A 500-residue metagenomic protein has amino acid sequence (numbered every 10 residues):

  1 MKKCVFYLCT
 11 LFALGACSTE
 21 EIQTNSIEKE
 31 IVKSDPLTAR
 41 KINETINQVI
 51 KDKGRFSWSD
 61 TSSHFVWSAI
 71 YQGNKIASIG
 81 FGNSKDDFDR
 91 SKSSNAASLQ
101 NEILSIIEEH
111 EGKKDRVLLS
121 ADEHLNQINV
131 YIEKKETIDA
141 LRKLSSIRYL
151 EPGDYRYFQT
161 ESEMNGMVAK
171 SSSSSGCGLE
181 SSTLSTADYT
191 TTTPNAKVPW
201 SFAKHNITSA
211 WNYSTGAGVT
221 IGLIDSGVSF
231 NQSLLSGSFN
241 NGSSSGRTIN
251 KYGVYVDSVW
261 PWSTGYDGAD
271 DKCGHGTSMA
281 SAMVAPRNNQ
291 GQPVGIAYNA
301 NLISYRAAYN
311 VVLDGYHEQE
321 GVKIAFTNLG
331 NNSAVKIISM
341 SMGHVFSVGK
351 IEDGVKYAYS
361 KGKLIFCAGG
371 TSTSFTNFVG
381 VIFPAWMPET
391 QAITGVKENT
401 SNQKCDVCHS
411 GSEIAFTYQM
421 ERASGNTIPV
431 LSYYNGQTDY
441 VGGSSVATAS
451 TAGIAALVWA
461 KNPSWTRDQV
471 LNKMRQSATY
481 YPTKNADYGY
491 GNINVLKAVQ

Functional and structural regions predicted by a protein language model:
M1-Q48: Bacterial Sec-dependent N-terminal signal peptides
S91-G112: Short amphipathic alpha-helix segments
G112-A196: Autoinhibitory propeptides
D154-Y157, S226-F230, A308-V311, G343-S347 (+5 more regions): Solvent-exposed loop/turn segments at secondary-structure junctions within structured extracellular/periplasmic domains
E180-I303, A308-H317, G321-I324, N328-I337 (+3 more regions): Active-site core segment of subtilase-fold serine proteases
S209-G216, V294-A297, G315-S339, V348-F366 (+2 more regions): Mature extracellular/periplasmic domains of secretome proteins
D225, I382-A460, S464, D468 (+2 more regions): Extracellular S/T/G-rich loop segment that most often corresponds to the catalytic His/Ser-adjacent loop
G330-N331, V335-M342, T390, A460-Q500: C-terminal subdomain of the subtilisin-like protease fold in secreted/lumenal serine endopeptidases
